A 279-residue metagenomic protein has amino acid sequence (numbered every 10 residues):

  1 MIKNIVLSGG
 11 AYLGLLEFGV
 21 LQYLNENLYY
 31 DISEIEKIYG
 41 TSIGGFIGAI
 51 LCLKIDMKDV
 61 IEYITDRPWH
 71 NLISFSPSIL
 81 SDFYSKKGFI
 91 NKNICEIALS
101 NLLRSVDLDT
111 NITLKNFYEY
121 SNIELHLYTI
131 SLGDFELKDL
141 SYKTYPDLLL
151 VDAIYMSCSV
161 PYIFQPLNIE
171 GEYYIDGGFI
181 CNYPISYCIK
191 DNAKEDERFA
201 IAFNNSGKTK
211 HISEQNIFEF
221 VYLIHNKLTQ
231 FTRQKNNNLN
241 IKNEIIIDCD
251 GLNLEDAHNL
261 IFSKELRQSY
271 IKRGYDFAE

Functional and structural regions predicted by a protein language model:
M1-T41, F46-E279: Patatin-like phospholipase
